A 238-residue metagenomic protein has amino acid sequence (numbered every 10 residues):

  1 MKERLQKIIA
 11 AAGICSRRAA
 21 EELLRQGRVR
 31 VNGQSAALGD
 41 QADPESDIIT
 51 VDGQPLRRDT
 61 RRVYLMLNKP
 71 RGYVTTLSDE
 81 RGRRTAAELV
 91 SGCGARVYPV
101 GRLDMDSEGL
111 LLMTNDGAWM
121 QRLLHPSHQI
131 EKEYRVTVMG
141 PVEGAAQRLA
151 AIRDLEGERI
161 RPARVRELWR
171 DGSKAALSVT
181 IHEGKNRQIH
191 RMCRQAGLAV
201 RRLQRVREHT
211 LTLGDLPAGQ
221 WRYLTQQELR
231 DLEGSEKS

Functional and structural regions predicted by a protein language model:
M1-S238: Basic, flexible Lys/Arg- and Gly-enriched helix-loop patches that mediate nucleic-acid binding at interfaces with rRNA
